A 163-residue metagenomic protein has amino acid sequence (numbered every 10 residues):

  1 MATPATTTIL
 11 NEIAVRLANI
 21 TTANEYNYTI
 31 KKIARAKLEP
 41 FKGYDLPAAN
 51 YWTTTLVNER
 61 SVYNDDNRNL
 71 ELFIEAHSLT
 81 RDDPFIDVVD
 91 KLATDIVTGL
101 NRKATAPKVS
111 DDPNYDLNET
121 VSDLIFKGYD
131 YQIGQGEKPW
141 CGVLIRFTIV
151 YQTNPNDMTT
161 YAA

Functional and structural regions predicted by a protein language model:
M1-K42, T53-A163: Charged, amphipathic alpha-helical segments and their flanking helix caps
D45-Y51: A short glycine-rich, His/Asp/Glu-containing loop-to-beta-strand
